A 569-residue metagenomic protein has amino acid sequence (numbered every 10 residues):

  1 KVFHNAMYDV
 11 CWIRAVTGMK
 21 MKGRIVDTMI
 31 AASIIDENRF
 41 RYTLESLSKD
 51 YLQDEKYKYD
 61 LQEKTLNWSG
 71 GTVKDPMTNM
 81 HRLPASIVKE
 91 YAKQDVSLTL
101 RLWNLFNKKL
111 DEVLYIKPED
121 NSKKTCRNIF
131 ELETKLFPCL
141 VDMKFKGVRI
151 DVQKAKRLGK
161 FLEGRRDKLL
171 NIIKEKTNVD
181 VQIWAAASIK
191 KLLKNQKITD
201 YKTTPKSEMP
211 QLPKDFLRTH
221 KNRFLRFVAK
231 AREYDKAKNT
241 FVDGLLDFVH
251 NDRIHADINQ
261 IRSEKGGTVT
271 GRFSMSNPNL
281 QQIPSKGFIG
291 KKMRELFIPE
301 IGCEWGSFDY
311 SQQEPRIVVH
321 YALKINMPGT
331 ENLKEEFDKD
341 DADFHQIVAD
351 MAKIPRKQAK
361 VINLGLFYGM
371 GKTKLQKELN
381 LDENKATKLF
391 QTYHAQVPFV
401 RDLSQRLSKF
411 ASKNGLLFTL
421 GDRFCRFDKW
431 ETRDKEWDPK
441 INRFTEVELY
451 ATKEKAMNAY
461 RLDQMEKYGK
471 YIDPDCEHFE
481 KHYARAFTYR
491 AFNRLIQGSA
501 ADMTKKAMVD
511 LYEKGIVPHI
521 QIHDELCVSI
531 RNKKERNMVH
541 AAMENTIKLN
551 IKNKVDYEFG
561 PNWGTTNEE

Functional and structural regions predicted by a protein language model:
K1-E569: Conserved catalytic core of nucleotide polymerization and phosphodiester-bond processing enzymes
